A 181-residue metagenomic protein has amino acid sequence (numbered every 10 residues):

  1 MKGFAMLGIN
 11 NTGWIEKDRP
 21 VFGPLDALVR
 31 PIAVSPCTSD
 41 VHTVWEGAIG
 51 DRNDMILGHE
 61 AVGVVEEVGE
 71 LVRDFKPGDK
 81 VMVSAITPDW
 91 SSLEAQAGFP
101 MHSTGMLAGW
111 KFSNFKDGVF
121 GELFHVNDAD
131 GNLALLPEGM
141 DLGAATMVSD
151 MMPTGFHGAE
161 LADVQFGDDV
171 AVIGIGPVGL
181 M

Functional and structural regions predicted by a protein language model:
M1, D79, G167-D168: Nucleotide donor/acceptor-binding cores
A5-T12: Extracellular beta-rich ligand/substrate-recognition surface
P20-V34, G47-Q96, D117, P137-G139: Glycine-rich beta-strand-centered segment in the early N-terminal region that forms part of a ligand/cofactor-binding
S39, M82-I86, D150: Glycine-rich phosphate/pyrophosphate-binding beta-alpha loops
S39-W45: Cytochrome P450 core scaffold surrounding the K-helix E-X-X-R motif and the conserved "meander" helix-loop region
H42, H59, H157: Histidine-centered active-site/metal-ligand motif
D89-I173: NAD(P)H dinucleotide-binding glycine-rich loop of Rossmann-like/cofactor-binding domains, especially the beta1-alpha1
G179-L180: N-terminal Rossmann-fold NAD(P) dinucleotide-binding loop
